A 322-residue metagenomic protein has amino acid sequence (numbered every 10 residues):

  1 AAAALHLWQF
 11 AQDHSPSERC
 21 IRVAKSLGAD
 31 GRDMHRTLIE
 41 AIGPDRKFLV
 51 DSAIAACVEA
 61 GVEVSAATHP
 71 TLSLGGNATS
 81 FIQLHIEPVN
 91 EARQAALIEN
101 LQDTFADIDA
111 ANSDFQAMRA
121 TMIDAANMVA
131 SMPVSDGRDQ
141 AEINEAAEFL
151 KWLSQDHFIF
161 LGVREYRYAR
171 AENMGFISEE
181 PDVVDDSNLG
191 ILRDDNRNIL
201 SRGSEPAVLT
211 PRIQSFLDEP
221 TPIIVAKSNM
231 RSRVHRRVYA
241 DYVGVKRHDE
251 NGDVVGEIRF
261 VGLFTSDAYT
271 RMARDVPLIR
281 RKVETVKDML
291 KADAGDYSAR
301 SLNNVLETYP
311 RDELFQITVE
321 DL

Functional and structural regions predicted by a protein language model:
A1-M34, L38-E40, A55-V58, Q94-L322: Charge-rich interaction surfaces and accessory domains that mediate macromolecular binding and assembly
D30, K47-F48, L74: Flexible loop/turn segments at secondary-structure boundaries
R36-G43, F81-E87: Short glycine-rich or small-residue beta-strand-to-loop segments that form or flank ligand, phosphate, metal/Fe-S
I39, G43-K47, I54-A56, E63: N-terminal alpha-helical targeting/anchoring segments
F48-V50, N90-I98: Short, conserved charged micro-motifs
A60-G75: Glycine-rich phosphate/pyrophosphate-binding loops and their adjacent beta-strand/loop elements at enzyme active sites
S73-E91: Extended charged low-complexity segments that act as oligomerization/scaffolding linkers
